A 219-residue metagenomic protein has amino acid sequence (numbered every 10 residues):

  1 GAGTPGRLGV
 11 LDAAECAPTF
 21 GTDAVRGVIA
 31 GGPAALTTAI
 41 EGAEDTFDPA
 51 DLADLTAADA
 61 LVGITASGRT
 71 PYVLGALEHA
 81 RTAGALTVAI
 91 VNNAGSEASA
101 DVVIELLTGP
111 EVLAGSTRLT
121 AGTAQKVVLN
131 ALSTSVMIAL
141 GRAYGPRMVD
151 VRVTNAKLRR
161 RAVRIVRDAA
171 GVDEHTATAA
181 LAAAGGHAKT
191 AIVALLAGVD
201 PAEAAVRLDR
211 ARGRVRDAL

Functional and structural regions predicted by a protein language model:
A2-V128, V136-L140: Glycine-rich phosphate-binding loops that contact phosphosugars or nucleotide phosphates
T22, A131, V136-L219: Short, amphipathic alpha-helical interaction segments embedded in low-complexity terminal/linker regions of eukaryotic
